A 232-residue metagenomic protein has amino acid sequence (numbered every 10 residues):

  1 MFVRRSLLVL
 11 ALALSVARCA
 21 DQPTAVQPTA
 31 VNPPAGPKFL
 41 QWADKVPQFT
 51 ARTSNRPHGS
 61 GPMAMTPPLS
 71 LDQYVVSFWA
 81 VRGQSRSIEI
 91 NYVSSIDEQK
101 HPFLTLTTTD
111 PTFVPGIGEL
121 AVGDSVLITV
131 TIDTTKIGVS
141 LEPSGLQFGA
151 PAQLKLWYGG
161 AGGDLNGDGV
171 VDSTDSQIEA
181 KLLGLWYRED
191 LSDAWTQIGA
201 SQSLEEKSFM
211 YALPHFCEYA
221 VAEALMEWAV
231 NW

Functional and structural regions predicted by a protein language model:
M1-L7: Bacterial N-terminal signal peptides that target proteins for export
L7-A17: Bacterial N-terminal signal peptides
V16-F49, M226-V230: Bacterial Sec-dependent N-terminal signal peptides
G36-I88, L120-L191, M226: Proteolytic processing hotspots in large secreted/extracellular or virion-associated proteins and select intracellular
A80-S125: Predominantly extracellular/luminal regions of secreted and cell-surface proteins, especially disulfide-bonded
G138-P143, E206-P214: Generic recognition of long tandem-repeat/solenoid scaffolds
L191-A200: Surface-exposed loop/edge segments in extracytoplasmic proteins
S208-N231: C-terminal beta-strand-rich structural cap/linker in extracellular carbohydrate-active enzymes
